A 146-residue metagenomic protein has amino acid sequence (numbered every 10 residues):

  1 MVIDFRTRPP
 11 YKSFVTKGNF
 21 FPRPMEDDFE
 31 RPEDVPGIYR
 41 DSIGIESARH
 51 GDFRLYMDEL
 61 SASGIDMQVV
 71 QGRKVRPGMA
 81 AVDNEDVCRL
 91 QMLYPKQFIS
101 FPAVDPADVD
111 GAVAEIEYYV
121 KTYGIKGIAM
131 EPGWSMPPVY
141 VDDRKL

Functional and structural regions predicted by a protein language model:
M1-L146: Helix-coil boundary/capping segments in enzymes
